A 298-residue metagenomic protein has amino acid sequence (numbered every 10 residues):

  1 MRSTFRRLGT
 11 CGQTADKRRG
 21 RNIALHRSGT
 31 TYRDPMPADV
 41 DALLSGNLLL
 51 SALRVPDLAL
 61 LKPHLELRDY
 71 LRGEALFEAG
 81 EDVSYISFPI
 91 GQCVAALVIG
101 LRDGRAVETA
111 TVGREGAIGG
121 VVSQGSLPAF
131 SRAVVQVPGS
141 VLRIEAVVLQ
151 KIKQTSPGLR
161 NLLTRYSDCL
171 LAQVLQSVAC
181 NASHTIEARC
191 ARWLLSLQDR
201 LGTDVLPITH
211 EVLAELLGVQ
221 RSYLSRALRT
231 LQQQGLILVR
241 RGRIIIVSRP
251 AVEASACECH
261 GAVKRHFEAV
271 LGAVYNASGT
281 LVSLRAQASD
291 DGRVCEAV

Functional and structural regions predicted by a protein language model:
M1-P35, A288-A297: N-terminal amphipathic/basic-hydrophobic helices that include classical n-h-c signal peptides and signal-anchor
H26-L71, A117, V122-Q124: Cyclic nucleotide-binding regulatory module and flanking cytosolic helices
L53, P89, V112-G113, Q136 (+3 more regions): A conserved hydrophobic position in a structured secondary element of the catalytic/binding core that shapes
E74-V137: Cyclic nucleotide-binding regulatory domains
C93, G139-V141, R243: Structural motif
A110-D168, A172, Q176: Cyclic-nucleotide recognition modules
V137-P138, K153-Q220: Polybasic "coupling" helices that flank or enter modular domains
S196-V298: Phosphate-/nucleic-acid-contacting segments
